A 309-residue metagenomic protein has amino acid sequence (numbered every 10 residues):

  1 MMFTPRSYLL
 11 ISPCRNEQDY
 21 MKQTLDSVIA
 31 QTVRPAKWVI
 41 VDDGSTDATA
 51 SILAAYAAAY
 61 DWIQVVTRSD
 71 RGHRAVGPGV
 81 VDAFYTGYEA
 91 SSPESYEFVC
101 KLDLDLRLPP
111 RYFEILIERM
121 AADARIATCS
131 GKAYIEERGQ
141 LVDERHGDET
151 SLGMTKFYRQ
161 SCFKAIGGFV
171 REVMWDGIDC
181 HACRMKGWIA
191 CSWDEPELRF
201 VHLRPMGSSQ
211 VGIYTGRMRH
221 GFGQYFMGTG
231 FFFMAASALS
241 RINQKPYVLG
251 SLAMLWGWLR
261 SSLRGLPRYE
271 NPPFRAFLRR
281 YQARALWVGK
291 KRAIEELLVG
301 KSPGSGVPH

Functional and structural regions predicted by a protein language model:
E17-A30: Short, well-formed alpha-helical segments that are part of the catalytic scaffolds of diverse glycosyltransferases
S27-G72: Acidic donor-binding segment of Leloir-type glycosyltransferases
G72, R107-V142: Conserved donor NDP-sugar-binding/catalytic core segment of glycosyltransferases
V81-F98: Active-site nucleotide-sugar/metal-binding loop of Leloir-type enzymes
S95-R107: Short beta-strand-to-loop acidic/aromatic patch adjacent to the donor-nucleotide binding site
L152-G167: Conserved nucleotide-sugar donor-binding and metal-coordinating catalytic region shared by glycosyltransferases
V170-S237: Catalytic donor/gating beta->alpha subdomain of glycosyltransferases that bind UDP-sugars
T215-H309: Non-catalytic, C-terminal membrane-associated alpha-helical segments of glycosyltransferases
